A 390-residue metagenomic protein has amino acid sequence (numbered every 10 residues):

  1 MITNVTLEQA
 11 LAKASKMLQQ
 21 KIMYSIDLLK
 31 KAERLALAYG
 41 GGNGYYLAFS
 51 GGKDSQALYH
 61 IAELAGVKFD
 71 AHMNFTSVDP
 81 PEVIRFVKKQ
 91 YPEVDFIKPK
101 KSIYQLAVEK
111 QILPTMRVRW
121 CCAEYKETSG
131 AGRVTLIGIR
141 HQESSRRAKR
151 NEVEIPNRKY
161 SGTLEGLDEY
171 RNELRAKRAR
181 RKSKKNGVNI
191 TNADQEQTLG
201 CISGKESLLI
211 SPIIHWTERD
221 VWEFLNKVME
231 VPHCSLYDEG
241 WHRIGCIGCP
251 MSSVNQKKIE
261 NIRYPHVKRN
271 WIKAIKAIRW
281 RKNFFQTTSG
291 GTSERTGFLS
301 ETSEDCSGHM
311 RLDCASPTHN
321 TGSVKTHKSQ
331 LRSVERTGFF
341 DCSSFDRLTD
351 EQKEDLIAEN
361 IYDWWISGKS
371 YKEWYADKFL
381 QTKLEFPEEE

Functional and structural regions predicted by a protein language model:
M1-N226, T296, T302-S303, S307 (+3 more regions): ATP-dependent adenylation/nucleotidyltransferase module used to activate substrates
T6, N43, K227-E390: ATP/NTP-dependent adenylation/nucleotidyl-transfer catalytic domains that generate, transfer, or process NMP-activated
